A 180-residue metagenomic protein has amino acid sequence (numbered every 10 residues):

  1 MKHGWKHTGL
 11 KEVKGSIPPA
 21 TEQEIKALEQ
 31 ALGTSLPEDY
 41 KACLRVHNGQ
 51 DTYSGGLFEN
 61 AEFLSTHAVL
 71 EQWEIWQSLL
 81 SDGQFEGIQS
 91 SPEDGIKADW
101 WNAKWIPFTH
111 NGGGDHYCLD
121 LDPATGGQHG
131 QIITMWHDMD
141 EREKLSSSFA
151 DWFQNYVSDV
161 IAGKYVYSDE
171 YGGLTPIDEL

Functional and structural regions predicted by a protein language model:
M1-G112, K164, P176-L180: A surface-exposed partner-binding patch
Y40, W101, Y117, F149-Y156: Aromatic side chains
N60-E62, W76, E141-R142, V157 (+1 more regions): Short, intrinsically disordered/low-complexity patches at protein termini and at juxtamembrane boundaries
P107-F108, H116-D120: Catalytic nucleophile-His microenvironment captured as a short glycine-rich beta-strand/loop that brackets
G112, P123, W136, F153-V160: Short leucine-rich amphipathic alpha-helical surface patches
C118-D151: Segments surrounding the PLD/"HKD" phosphodiesterase catalytic module and close analogs
Q154-L180: Acidic, proline/glycine-rich low-complexity IDRs
